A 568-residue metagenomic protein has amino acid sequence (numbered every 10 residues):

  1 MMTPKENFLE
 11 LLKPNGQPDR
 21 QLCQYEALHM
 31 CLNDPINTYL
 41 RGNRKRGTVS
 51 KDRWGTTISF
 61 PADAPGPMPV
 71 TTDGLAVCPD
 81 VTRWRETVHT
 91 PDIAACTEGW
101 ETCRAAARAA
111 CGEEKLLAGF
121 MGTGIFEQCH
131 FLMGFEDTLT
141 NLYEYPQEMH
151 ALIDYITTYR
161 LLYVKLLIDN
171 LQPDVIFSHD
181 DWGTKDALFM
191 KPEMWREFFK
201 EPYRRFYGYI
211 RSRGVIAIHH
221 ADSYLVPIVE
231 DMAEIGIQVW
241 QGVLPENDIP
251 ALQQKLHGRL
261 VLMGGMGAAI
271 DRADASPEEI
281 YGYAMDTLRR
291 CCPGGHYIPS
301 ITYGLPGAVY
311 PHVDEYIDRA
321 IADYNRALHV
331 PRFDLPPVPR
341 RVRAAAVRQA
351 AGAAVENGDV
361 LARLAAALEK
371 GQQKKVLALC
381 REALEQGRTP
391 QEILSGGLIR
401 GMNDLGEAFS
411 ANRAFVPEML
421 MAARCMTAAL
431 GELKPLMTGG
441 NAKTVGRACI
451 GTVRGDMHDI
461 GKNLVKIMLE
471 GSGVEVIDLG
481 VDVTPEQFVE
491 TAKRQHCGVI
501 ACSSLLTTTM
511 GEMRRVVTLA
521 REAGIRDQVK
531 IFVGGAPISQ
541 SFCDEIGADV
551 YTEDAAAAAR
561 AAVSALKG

Functional and structural regions predicted by a protein language model:
M1-E26, K51, F60, H89-A345: Active-site loop segments of alpha/beta catalytic cores
C31-R104: Helix-coil boundary/capping segments in enzymes
V88, S178-P192, T302-Y303, Y310 (+3 more regions): Glycine-rich, proline-tolerant flexible connector loops at the mouths of alpha/beta enzymes
G242-E246, G295-Y303, C502-S504, Y551-S564: Glycine-rich phosphate-binding active-site loops on the catalytic face of alpha/beta enzymes
A346-G440: Long amphipathic alpha-helical segments
M437-R454: Glycine/charge-rich, flexible interdomain linkers and switch-proximal surface loops that mediate coupling
V465-S472, I477-A548, D554-A557, A561-V563: Cofactor-cradling patches in redox/metallo enzymes
